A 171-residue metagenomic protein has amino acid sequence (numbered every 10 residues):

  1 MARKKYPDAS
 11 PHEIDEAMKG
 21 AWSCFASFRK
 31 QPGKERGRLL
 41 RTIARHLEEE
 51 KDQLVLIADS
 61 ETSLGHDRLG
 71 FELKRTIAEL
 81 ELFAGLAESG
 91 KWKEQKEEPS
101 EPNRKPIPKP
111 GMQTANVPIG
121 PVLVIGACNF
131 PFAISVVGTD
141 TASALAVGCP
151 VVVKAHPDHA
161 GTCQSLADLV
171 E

Functional and structural regions predicted by a protein language model:
M1-I107: N-terminal Rossmann-like NAD(P)+-binding subdomain of aldehyde/semialdehyde dehydrogenases
W92-E171: Rossmann-like NAD(P) dinucleotide-binding subdomain of oxidoreductase/dehydrogenase enzymes
